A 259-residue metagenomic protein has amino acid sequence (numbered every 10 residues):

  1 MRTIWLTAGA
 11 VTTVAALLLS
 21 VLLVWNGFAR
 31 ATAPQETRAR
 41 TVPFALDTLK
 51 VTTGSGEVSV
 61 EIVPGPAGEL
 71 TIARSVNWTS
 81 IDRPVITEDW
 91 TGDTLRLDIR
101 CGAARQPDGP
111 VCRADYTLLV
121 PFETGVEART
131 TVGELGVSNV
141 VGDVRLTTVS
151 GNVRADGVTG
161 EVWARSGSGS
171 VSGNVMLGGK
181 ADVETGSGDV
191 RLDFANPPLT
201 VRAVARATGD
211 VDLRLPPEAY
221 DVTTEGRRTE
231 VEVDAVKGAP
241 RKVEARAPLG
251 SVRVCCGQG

Functional and structural regions predicted by a protein language model:
R2-W25: Hydrophobic membrane-insertion alpha-helices, especially the h-region of bacterial N-terminal signal peptides
N26-T94, D115-L119, G125, G136-N139 (+4 more regions): Short linear S-[DN]-x-LW-Φ motif typified by the pepsin-like aspartic protease active-site region
A45, G54-G56, P66, T91 (+16 more regions): Repetitive beta-strand solenoid architecture
L49-T53, A128, L146, A164 (+1 more regions): Active-site alpha-helical segments that house and flank conserved acidic catalytic motifs for diphosphate chemistry
V60-I62, L118-V120, V137, G142 (+9 more regions): Extracellular beta-strand solenoids
G68-E69, A103-A104, L199, A219-Y220: Short, surface-exposed beta-strand-loop junctions and turns on beta-sheet-rich folds
T91-D93, L97-C112: Signal peptide-directed extracytoplasmic domains
V162, S172-G259: Short, surface-exposed interaction patches in beta-rich subdomains that mediate adhesion/assembly near membranes
